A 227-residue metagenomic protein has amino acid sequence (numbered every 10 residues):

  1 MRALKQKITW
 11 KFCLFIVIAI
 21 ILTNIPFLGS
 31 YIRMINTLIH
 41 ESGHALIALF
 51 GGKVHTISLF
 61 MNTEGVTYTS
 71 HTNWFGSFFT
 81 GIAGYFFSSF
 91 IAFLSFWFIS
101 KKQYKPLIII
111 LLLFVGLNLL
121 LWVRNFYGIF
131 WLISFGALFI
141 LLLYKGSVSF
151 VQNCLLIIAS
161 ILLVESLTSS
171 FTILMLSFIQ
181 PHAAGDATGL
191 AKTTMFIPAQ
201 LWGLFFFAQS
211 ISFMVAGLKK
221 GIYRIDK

Functional and structural regions predicted by a protein language model:
M1-L4, I47-G52, G146-S149: Short, mixed-charge, low-aromatic patches
M1-R2, I222-K227: Membrane-interfacial, low-structure loops and terminal tails that flank and connect transmembrane helices in multi-pass
R2-G43: N-terminal signal-anchor transmembrane alpha helix
K5, C13, I57-I222: Metalloprotease/metallohydrolase-associated module, dominated by Zn2+-dependent proteases
K11-F15, I47, G51, T188: Short low-complexity stretches enriched in small and charged residues
P26-S77: Small-residue-rich helix-interface/hinge motifs
